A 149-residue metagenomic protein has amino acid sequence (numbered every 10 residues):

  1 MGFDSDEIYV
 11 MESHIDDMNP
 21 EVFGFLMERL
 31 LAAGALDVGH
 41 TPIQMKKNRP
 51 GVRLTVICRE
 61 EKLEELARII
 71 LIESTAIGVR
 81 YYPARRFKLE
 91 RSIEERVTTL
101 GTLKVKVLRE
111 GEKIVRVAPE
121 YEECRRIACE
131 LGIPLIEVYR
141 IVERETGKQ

Functional and structural regions predicted by a protein language model:
F3-Q149: Long, contiguous binding/interaction regions
